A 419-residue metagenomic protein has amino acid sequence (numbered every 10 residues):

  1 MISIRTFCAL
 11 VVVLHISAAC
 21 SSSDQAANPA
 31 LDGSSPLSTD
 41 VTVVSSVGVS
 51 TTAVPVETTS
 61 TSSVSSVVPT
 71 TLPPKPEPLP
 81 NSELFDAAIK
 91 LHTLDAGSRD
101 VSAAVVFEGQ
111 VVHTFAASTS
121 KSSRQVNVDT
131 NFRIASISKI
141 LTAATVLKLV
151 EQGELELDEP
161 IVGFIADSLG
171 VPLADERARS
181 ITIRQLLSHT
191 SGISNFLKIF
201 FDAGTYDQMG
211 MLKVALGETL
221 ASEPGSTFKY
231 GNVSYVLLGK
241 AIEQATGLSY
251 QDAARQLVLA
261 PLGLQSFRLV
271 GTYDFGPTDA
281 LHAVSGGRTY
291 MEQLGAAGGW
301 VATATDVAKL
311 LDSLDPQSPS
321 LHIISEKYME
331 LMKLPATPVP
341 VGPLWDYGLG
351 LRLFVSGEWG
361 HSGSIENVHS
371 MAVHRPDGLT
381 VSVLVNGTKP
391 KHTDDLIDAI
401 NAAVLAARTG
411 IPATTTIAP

Functional and structural regions predicted by a protein language model:
I2, V12, I161-F164: Conserved active-site "lid/cap" helical segment
S3-F7, L14-H15, C20-V126, K148-E156 (+5 more regions): N-terminal leader/targeting segments and the immediately adjacent pre-domain N-terminus
V68-H113, T289-P419: Catalytic loop of the DD-peptidase/beta-lactamase superfamily, centered on the K-T-G motif and neighboring
N81, F85, I134, S138 (+7 more regions): Hydrophobic (often cysteine-bearing) scaffold residues that line and stabilize catalytic clefts of nucleotide/cofactor
I89, A103, G109, K139-T142 (+8 more regions): Residue-level preference for non-acidic, small/hydrophobic
A96-S102, S122-Q185, S222-G231, G295-G298: Short active-site loop at a secondary-structure junction that contains or immediately precedes the catalytic residue(s)
V112, L173-S364, S370-M371: Short, surface-exposed loop or secondary-structure junction motifs that flank catalytic or metal-binding residues
S120, S191-G192, T388: Solvent-exposed coil/turn segments that connect beta secondary-structure elements in extracytoplasmic/periplasmic
